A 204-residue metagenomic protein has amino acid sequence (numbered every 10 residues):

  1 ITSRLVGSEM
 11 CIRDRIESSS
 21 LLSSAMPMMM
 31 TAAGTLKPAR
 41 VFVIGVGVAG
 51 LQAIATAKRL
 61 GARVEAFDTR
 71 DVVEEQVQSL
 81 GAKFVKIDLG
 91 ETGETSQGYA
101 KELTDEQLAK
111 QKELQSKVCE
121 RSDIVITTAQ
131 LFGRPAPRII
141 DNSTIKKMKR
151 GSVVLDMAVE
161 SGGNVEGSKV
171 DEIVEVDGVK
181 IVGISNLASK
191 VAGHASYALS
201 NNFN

Functional and structural regions predicted by a protein language model:
I1-I12: Single conserved hydrophobic/aromatic residue that forms the stacking wall/gate of nucleotide- or nucleobase-binding
V6-G7, E120-R121, K149-R150: Alpha-helix C-terminal capping/helix-to-coil transition sites in glycosyltransferase folds
R13-M29, H194-N204: A charged, well-structured terminal subsegment
A25-C119: Glycine-rich phosphate/diphosphate-binding loop of Rossmann-like nucleotide-binding domains
V48-T56, F67, E74, A129 (+2 more regions): Short glycine/serine/threonine-rich phosphate/pyrophosphate-binding segments that cradle anionic phosphate groups
E94-V125, A129-K146, I184, Y197: A structured beta-alpha segment of the ubiquitous adenosine-cofactor-binding alpha/beta core
P135-L187: Rossmann-fold NAD(P)-binding glycine/threonine-rich loop
